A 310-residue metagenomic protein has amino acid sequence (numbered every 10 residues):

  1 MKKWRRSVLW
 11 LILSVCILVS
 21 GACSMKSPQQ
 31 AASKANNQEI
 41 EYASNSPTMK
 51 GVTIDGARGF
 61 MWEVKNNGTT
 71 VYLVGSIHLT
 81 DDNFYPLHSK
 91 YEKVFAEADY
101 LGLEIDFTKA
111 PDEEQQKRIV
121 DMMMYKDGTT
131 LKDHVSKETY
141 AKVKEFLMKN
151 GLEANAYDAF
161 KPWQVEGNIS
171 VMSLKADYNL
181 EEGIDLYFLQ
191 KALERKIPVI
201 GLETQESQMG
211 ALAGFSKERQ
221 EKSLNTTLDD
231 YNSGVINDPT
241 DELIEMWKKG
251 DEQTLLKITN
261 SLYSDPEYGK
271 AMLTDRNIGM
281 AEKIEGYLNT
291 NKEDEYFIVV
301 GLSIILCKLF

Functional and structural regions predicted by a protein language model:
K2-L11: Bacterial N-terminal signal peptides that target proteins for export
V19-A22: C-terminal motif of bacterial Sec signal peptides marking the signal peptidase cleavage site
S24-K26: Bacterial signal peptide processing site
A35-G51, F60-A271: Structured, acidic catalytic/metal-binding patches in enzyme active sites
G56-F60, M280-E282: Alpha-helical scaffolding within the catalytic cores of extracellular/periplasmic polymer-degrading hydrolases
P266-F310: A cross-kingdom marker for long, charged
